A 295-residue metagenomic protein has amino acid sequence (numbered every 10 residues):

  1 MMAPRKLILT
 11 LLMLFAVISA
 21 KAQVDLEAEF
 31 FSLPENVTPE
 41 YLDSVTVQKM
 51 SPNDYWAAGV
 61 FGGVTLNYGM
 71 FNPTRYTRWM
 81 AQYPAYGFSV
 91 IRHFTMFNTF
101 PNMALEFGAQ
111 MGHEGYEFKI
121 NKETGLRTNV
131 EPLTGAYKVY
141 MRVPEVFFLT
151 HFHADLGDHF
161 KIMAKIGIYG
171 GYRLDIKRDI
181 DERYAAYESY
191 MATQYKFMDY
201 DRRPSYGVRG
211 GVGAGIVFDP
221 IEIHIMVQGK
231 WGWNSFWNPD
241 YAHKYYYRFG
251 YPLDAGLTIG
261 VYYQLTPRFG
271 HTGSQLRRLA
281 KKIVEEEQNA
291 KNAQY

Functional and structural regions predicted by a protein language model:
M1-E27, F61, F160, V261-L265: Bacterial Sec-dependent N-terminal signal peptides
Q23-T95, Y262-Q264, Q288-Y295: Short glycine/proline- and aromatic-enriched beta-strand/turn motifs that initiate or cap beta-hairpins
V47-D54, T95-M103, D155-K161, V217-I223 (+1 more regions): Short loop/turn motifs that connect adjacent beta-strands in outer-membrane beta-barrel proteins
V60-V64, Y86-R92, A109-M111, V146-A154 (+4 more regions): Residues on the lipid-exposed face of transmembrane beta-strands in outer-membrane beta-barrel proteins
N67-A81, H113-P144, G171-S205, R209 (+1 more regions): Extracellular/periplasm-exposed beta-strand and loop segments of Gram-negative cell-envelope proteins, dominated by
V90-E106, M111-E117: N-terminal hydrophobic signal/anchor transmembrane helix of membrane proteins
K138-L156, K161-M163, D201-Y206, R278-L279 (+1 more regions): Outer-membrane beta-barrel transmembrane strands
S205, G210-Y295: Predominantly the C-terminal beta-signal and adjacent terminal strand-loop region of outer-membrane beta-barrel
